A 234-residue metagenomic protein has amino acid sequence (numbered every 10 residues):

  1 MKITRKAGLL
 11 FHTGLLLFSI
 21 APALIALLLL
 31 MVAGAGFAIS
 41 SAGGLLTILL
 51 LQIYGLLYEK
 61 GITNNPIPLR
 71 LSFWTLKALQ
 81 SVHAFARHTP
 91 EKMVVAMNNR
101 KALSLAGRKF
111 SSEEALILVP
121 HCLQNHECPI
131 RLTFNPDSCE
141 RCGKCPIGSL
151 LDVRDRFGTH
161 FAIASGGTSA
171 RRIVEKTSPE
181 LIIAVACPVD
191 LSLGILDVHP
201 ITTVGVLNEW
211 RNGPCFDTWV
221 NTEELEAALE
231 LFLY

Functional and structural regions predicted by a protein language model:
M1-A7: Cytosolic juxtamembrane N-terminal segments of multi-pass membrane proteins
G8-P146: N-terminal, charge-rich interaction modules
V119-P120, A162-G167, I183-C187: Short His-Asn-centered micro-motif
D137-E140, G194-R211: A short, gly/pro- and small-residue-rich
G143-I163: Mid-length scaffold segments of soluble, non-membrane domains
I147, S169-R172, V189-L193: Short, well-ordered alpha-helical microsegments
S178-E180: Proline-aspartate-enriched helix->loop->beta-strand connector
V204-Y234: Ser/Thr/Gly-rich flexible loops in soluble cytosolic domains mediating phosphotransfer, phosphorylation
